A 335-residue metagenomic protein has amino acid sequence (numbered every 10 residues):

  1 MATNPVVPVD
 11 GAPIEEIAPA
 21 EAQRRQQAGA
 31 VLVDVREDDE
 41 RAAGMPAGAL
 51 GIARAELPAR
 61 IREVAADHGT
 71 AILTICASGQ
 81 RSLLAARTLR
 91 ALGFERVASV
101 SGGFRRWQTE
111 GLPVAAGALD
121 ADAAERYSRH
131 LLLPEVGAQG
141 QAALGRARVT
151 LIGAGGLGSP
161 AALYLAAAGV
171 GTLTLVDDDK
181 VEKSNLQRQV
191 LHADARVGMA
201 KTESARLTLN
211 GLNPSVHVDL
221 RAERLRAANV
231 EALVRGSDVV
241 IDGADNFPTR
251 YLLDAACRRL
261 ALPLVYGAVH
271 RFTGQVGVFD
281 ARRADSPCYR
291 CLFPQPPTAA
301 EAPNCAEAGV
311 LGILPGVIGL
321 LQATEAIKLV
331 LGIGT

Functional and structural regions predicted by a protein language model:
A2-N4, P8, E37-D39, M45 (+5 more regions): Adenine nucleotide-associated cytosolic modules
A12-P13, A28, A47-G48, E95-R96 (+1 more regions): A short helix-to-beta-strand connector/capping loop
P13-R25, G140: A short, well-structured juxtamembrane/interface segment
E16, L32, A49-G51, V97-S99 (+3 more regions): Conserved beta-strand scaffold positions in the cores of enzyme catalytic domains, especially in NTP/NDP-utilizing
A22, V31-R36, I52: Short hydrophobic beta-strand that contains or immediately precedes a catalytic carboxylate
V31-V33, L73, T150: Conserved beta-strand elements of the Class I
L50, L73, A98, L173-T174: Conserved beta-strand positions in the Rossmann-like core of class I SAM-dependent methyltransferases
R90-S101: A non-catalytic structural micro-motif
